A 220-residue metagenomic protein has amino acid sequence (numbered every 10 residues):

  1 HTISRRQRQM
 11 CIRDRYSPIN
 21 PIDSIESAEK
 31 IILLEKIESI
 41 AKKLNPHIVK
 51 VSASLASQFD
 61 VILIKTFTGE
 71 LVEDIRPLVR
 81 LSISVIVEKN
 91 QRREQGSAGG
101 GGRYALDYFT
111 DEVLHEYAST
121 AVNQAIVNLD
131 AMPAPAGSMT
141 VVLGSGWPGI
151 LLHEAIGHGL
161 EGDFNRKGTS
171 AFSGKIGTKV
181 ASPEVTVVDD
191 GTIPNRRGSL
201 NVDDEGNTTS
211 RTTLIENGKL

Functional and structural regions predicted by a protein language model:
H1, N20, Y104: Short, flexible active-site loop motifs that bind/organize anionic cofactors or intermediates
H1, S27, D111, H115: Flexible, glycine- and charge-enriched loops at secondary-structure boundaries
H1-I12: Single conserved hydrophobic/aromatic residue that forms the stacking wall/gate of nucleotide- or nucleobase-binding
R13, I32, P46-I48, S54-L220: Active-site-adjacent "lid" and substrate-binding segments of diverse enzymatic cores
S17-K43, G162-N165: Glycine-rich and small/hydrophobic secondary-structure elements
